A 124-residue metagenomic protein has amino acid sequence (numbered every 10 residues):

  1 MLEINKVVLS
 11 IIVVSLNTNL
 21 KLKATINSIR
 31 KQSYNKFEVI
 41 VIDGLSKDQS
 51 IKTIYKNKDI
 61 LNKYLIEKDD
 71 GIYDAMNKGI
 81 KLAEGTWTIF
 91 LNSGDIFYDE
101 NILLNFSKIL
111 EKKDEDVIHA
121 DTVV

Functional and structural regions predicted by a protein language model:
M1-K31: N-proximal low-complexity "stem/linker" segments adjacent to membrane-targeting elements
L20-K23, D48-K56: Acidic helix N-cap motif at the loop->helix transition within catalytic regions of sugar-transfer enzymes
K36-L45, L65-K68: Short beta-strand/loop segment that forms part of the nucleotide-sugar
D43-K52, N92: A conserved acidic beta->alpha catalytic loop
Q49, D74, D95-I109: Acidic donor-binding/catalytic loop of UDP-sugar-dependent glycosyltransferases, especially processive GT2
I51-E84: Conserved donor nucleotide-binding strand/loop of the catalytic core
T88: Short aromatic/hydrophobic "clamp" motif used to bind/position activated sugar donors
E100-V124: Conserved donor NDP-sugar-binding/catalytic core segment of glycosyltransferases
